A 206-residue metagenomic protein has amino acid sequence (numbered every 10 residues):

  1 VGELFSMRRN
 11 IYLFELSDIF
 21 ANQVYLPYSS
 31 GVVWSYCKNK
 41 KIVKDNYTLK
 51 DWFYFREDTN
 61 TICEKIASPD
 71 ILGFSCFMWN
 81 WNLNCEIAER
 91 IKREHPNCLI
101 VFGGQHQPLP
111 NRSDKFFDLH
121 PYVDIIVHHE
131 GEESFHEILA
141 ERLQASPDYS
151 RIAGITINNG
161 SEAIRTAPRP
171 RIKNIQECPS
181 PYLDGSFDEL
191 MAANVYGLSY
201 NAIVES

Functional and structural regions predicted by a protein language model:
V1, S6, Q176-E177, P181-S206: Radical SAM [4Fe-4S] cluster-binding motif and immediate context
G2-Y12, C37-N46: N-terminal subdomain of nucleotide-sugar transferases
R9, A153, A202: Change "...and in nucleic-acid phosphodiester-cleaving endonucleases..." to "...and in nucleic-acid processing enzymes
R9-N22, I71: Nucleotide-activated donor-dependent transferases that construct or modify glycoconjugates
F14-L16, G103-Q105, S206: Short hydrophobic "strand-cap" motifs at the C-terminus of beta-strands
F20-G31: Glycine- and acidic-residue-enriched helix-capping/strand-helix junction motifs
A21-N22, N82, H136, D188: Glycine/Thr-rich phosphate-binding loops of Rossmann-like dinucleotide-binding domains
Y36, D45-I172: Glycine-rich beta-alpha loop elements in corrinoid/cobalamin-binding modules across cobalamin-dependent enzymes
